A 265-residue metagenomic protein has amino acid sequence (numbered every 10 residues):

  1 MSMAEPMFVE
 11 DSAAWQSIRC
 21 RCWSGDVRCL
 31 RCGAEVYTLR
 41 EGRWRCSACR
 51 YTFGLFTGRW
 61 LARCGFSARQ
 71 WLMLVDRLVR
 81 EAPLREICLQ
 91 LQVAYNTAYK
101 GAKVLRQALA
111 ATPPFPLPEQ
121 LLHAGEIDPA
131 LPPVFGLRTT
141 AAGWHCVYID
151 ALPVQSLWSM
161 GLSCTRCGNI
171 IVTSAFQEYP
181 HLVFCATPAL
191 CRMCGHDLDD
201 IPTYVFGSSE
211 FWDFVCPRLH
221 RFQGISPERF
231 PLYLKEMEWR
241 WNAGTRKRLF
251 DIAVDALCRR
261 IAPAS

Functional and structural regions predicted by a protein language model:
M1-S265: Residue-level recognition of single "structural anchor" positions that define or cap local secondary structure
